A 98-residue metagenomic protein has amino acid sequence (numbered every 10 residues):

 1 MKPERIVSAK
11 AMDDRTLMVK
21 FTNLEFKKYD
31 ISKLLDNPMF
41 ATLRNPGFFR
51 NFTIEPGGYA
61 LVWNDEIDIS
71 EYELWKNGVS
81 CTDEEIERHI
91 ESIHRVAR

Functional and structural regions predicted by a protein language model:
M1-R98: Motif-centric detector for short Cys/His coordination patterns
